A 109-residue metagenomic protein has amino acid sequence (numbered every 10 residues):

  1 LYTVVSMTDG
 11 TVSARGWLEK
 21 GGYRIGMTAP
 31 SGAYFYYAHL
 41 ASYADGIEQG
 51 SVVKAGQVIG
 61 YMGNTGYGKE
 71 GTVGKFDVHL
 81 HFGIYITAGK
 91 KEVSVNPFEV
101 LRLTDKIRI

Functional and structural regions predicted by a protein language model:
Y2-V4, T8, V95: Structural detector for hydrophobic anchor residues on beta-strands
S6-E48, G71-H79: Zn2+-dependent peptidoglycan hydrolase active-site motif and core
G10-V12, G50-T65: A structural signal for short beta-strand/turn segments enriched in small hydrophobics and glycine
G16, A29, Q57, G63-G66 (+2 more regions): Sec/Tat-exported extracytoplasmic proteins
E19, A41, T65, P97-L101: A generic structural motif
E19-G21, G68, G89-K91: Flexible, glycine-rich phosphate/dinucleotide-binding loops and adjacent beta-alpha linkers at cofactor/substrate
E48-Q49, K54, K75-I109: Acidic, glycine-rich catalytic/binding loops that coordinate metals and/or anionic ligands
